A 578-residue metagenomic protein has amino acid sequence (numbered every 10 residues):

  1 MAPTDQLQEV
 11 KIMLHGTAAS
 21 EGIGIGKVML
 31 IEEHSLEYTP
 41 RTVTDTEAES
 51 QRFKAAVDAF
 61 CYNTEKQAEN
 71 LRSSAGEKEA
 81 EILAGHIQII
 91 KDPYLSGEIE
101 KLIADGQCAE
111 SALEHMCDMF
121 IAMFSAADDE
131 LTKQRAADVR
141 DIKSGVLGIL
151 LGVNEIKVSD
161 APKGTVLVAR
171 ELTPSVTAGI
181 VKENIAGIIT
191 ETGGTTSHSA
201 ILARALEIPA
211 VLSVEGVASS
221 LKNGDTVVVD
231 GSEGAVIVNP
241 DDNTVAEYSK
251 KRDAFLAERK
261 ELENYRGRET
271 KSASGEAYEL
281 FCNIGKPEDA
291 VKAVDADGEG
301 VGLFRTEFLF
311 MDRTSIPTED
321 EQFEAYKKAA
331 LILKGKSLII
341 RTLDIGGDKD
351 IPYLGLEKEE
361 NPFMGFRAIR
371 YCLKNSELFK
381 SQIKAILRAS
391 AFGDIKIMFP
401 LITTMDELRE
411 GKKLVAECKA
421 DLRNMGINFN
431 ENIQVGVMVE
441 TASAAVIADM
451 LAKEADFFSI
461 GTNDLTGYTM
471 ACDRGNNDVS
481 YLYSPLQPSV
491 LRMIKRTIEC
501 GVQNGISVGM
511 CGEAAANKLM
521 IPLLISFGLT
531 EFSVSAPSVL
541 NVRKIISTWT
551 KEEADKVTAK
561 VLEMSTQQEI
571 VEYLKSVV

Functional and structural regions predicted by a protein language model:
M1-I332, L338-I345, N375, Q382-I383 (+5 more regions): Non-catalytic, soluble scaffold/interaction modules
R259-V578: Conserved alpha/beta-domain cores
